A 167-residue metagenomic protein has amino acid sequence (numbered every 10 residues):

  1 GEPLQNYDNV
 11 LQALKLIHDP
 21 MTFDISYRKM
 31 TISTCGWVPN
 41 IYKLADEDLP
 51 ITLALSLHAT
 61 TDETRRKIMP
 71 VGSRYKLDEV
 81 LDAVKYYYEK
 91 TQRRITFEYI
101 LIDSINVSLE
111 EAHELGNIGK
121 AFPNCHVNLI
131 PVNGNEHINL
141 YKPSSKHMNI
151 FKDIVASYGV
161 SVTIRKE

Functional and structural regions predicted by a protein language model:
P3-Y158, V162: Conserved AdoMet/S-adenosylmethionine-binding subsite of the radical SAM
I164-E167: Acidic carboxylate-rich catalytic motifs and surrounding loops in phosphoryl-/glycosyl-chemistry enzymes
